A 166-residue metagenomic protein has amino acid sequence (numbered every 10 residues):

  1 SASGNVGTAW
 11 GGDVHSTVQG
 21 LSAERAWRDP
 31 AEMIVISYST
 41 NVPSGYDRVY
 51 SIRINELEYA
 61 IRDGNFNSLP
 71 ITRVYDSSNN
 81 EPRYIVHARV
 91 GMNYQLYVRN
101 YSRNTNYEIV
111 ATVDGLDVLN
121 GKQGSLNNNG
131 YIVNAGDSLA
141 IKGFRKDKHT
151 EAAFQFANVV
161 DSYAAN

Functional and structural regions predicted by a protein language model:
S1-N166: Intrinsically disordered, low-complexity segments enriched in small/polar residues
